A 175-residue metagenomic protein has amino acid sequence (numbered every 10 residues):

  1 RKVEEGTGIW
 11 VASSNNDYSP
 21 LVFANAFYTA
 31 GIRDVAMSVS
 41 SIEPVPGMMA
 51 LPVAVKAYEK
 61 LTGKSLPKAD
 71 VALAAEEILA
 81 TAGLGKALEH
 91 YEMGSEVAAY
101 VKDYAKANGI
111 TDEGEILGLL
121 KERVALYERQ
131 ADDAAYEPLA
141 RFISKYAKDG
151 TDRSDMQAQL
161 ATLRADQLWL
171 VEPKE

Functional and structural regions predicted by a protein language model:
R1-I32: Signal peptide-directed extracytoplasmic domains
I9-V11, M37-V39, A158, T162-A165: Generic preference for hydrophobic/aromatic residues in regular secondary structure cores
S13-S14, S19, S38-S41, S65 (+3 more regions): Generic serine detector
A36-Y127: Soluble oligomerization/assembly scaffold segments of membrane-associated complexes
M93-E175: C-terminal interaction module
